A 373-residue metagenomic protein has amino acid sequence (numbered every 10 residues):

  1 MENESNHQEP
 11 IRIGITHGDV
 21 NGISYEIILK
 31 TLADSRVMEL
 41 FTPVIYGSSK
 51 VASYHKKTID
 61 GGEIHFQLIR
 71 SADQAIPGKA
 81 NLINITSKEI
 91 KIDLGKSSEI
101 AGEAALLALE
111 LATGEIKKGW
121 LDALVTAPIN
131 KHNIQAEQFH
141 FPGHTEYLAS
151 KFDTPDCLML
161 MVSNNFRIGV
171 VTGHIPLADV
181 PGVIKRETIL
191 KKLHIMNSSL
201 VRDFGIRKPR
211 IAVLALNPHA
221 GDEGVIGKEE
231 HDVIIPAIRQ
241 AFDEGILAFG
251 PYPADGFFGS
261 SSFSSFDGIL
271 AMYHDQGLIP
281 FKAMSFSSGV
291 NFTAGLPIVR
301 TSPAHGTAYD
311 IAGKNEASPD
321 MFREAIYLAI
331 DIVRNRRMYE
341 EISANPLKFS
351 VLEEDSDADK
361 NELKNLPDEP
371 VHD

Functional and structural regions predicted by a protein language model:
E2-H144, E187-M272, Q276-K282, S288-G289 (+3 more regions): Contiguous, glycine/small-aliphatic-enriched amphipathic segments in soluble metabolic enzymes
H132-A136, D156-L158, R167-V170, L177-D179 (+1 more regions): Short, well-ordered, mixed-charge alpha-helical segments that flank or form enzyme active sites
K151-F166, L296-D310: Short, flexible loop segments at boundaries between secondary-structure elements
M161-K191: Ligand-binding beta-strand-loop-alpha-helix segment within the catalytic cores of soluble metabolic enzymes
